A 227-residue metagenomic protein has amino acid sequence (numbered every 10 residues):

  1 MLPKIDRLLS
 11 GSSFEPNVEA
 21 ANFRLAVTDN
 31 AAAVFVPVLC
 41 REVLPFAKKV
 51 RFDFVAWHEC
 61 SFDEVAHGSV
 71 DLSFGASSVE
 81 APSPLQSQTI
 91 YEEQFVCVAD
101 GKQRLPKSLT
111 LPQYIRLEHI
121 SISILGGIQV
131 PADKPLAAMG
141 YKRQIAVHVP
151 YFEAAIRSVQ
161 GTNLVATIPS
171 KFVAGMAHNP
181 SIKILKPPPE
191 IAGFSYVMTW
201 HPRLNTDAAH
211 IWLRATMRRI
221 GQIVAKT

Functional and structural regions predicted by a protein language model:
P3-R24, L44-P45, S83-S87: Short helix-loop hinge/linker segments at domain boundaries
P16-N17, P84-H119, R203, H210: Flexible hinge/capping segments at coil-to-helix
V18-V79: Central regulatory/effector-binding core of bacterial HTH transcription factors
N22-A26, S73, I120, A166 (+1 more regions): Short, well-ordered beta-strand segments
A33-F35, R104-P106, F172, K183-T227: A late-sequence structural motif
V50, L72, P82-Q88, E92-E93 (+1 more regions): Beta-alpha-beta core module
H58-V70, A76, I124-I184: Hydrophobic hinge/microswitch elements
A76, R104-L111, E118-M139, T206-H210 (+2 more regions): Secondary-structure junction motif
